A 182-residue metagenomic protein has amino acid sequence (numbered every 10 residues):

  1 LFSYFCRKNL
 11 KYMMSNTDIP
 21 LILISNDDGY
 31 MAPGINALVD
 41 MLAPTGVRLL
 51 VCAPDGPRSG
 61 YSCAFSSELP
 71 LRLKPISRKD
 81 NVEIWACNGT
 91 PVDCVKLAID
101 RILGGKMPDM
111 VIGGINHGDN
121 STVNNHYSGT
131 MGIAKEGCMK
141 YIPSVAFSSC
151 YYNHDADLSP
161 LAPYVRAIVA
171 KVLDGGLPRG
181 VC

Functional and structural regions predicted by a protein language model:
N16-D18, I22, N36-R101, K106: A cross-family phosphate/adenosyl-ligand binding-site feature
D28, P57, T90-P91, N116-D119: Short glycine-rich anion-binding loops that position phosphate/pyrophosphate groups of nucleotides and phosphorylated
D28-N36: Short acidic, Gly/Ser-rich segments with clustered Asp/Glu that frequently serve as metal-coordination loops in enzyme
M110: Short, Asp-centered acidic motifs that coordinate Mg2+ and/or phosphate in catalytic or ligand-binding sites
D119-S128: Glycine/threonine-rich flexible loop motifs
I133-G137: Hydrophobic/aromatic ligand-binding patch that stacks against planar heteroaromatic rings of cofactors or nucleotides
C138-C182: Glycine-rich, Lys/Arg-enriched anion-binding loops that position phosphate/diphosphate groups for phosphoryl
